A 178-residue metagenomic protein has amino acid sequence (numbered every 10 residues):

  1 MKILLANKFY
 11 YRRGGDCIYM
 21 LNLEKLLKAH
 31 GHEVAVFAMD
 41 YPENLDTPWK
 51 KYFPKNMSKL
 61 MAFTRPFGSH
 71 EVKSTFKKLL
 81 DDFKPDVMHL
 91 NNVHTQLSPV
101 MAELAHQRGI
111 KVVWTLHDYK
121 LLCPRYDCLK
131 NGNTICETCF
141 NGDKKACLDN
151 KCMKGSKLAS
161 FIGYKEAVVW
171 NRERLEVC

Functional and structural regions predicted by a protein language model:
M1-P42, D81-F83, Q107-K111: N-terminal subdomain of nucleotide-sugar transferases
C17-I18, L45-K50, M101, P124-L129 (+1 more regions): Short aromatic-enriched loop/helix-cap "lid" or pocket-rim segments at secondary-structure transitions that line
M20, Q96-P99: Short, well-ordered alpha-helical microsegments
K25-V87, C128, D143-N150: A conserved catalytic-core segment of Leloir-type glycosyltransferases
K77-L97, I110-T115: Short N-terminal targeting/anchoring amphipathic segment
V100-R108: Catalytic-core regions built around general acid/base machinery
Q107, K120, I135-C178: Membrane-proximal helix-turn-helix segments that form the acceptor-binding/catalytic region of lipid-linked
L116-Y126: A short, histidine- and acid-enriched strand-loop-helix "catalytic/donor-clamping" loop that lines the nucleotide-sugar
